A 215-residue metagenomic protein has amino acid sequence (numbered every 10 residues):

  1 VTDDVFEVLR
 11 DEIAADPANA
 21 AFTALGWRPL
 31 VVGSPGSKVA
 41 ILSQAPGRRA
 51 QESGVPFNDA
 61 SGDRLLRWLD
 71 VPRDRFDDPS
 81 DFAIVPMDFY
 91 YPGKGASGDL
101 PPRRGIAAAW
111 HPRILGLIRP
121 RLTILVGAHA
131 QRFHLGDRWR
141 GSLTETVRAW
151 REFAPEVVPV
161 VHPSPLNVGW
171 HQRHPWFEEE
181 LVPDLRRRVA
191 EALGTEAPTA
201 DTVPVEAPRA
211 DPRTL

Functional and structural regions predicted by a protein language model:
V1-A60, A190-A197, D211-L215: Active-site and ligand/interface coordination hotspots across diverse enzymes and nucleic-acid-associated assemblies
T2-V8, A21, D88-V205, R209-L215: Glycine/proline-rich loop-helix segments at beta-alpha junctions forming the active-site rim of enzyme cores
N19, D77-P79, E152: Short, well-ordered coil/turn elements that cap or connect secondary structure elements
G26-P35, R64-F76, I114-L115, A149-R151: Short amphipathic alpha-helices and their capping/turn segments at secondary-structure boundaries
G36, P79-D81, A154: A structure-centric signal for secondary-structure junctions around beta-strands
I41, F82-I84, V157-P159: Conserved beta-strand scaffold positions in the cores of enzyme catalytic domains, especially in NTP/NDP-utilizing
V55-P102: Short, surface-exposed acidic-centric catalytic microdomains
